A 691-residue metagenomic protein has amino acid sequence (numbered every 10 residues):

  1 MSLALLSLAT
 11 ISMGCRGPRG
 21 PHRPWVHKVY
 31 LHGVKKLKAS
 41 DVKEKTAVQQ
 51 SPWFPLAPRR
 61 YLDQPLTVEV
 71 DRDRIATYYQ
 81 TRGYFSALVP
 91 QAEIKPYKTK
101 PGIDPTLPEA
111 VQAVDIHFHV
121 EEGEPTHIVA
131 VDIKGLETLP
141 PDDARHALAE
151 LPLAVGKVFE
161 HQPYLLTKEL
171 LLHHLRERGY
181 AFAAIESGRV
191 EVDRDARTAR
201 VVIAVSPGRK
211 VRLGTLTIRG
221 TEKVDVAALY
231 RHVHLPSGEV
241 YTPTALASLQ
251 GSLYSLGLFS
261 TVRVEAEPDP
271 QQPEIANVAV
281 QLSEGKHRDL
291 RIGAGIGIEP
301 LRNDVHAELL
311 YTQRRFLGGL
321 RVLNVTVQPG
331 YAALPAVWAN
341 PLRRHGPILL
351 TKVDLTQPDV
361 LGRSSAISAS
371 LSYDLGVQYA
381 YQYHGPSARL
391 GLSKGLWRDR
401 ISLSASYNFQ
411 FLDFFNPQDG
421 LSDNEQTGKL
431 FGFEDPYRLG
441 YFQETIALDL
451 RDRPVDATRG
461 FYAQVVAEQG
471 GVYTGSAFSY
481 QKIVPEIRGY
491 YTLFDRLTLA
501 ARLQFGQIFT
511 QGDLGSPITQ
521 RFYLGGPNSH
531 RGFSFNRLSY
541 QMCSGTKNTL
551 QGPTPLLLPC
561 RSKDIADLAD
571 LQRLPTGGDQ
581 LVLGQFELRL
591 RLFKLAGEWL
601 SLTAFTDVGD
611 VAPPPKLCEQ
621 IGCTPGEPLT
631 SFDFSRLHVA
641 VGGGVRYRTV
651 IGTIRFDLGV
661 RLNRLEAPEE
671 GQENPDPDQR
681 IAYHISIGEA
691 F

Functional and structural regions predicted by a protein language model:
S2-S12: Bacterial N-terminal signal peptides
G14-L37, K43, S51-I298, R302-V305 (+10 more regions): Periplasmic polypeptide-binding modules associated with outer-membrane biogenesis and secretion
Y30, P58, L153-V155, G330-A332 (+4 more regions): Short hinge/gating elements
E121, S206, Q281-S283, E308-R314 (+11 more regions): Transmembrane beta-barrel domains of outer membrane proteins
S255, Q271, N277-V278, D289-N303 (+5 more regions): C-terminal outer-membrane beta-barrel translocator/porin domains of Gram-negative envelope proteins and their
S260-V262, R288-L290, D304, R315-L323 (+6 more regions): Repeated loop/turn-to-beta-strand initiation elements of outer-membrane beta-barrel proteins
P341-E434: Transmembrane beta-barrel wall of Gram-negative outer-membrane proteins
A500, E627-L658: A short, conserved beta-to-alpha structural element at the edge of catalytic cores that scaffolds binding
